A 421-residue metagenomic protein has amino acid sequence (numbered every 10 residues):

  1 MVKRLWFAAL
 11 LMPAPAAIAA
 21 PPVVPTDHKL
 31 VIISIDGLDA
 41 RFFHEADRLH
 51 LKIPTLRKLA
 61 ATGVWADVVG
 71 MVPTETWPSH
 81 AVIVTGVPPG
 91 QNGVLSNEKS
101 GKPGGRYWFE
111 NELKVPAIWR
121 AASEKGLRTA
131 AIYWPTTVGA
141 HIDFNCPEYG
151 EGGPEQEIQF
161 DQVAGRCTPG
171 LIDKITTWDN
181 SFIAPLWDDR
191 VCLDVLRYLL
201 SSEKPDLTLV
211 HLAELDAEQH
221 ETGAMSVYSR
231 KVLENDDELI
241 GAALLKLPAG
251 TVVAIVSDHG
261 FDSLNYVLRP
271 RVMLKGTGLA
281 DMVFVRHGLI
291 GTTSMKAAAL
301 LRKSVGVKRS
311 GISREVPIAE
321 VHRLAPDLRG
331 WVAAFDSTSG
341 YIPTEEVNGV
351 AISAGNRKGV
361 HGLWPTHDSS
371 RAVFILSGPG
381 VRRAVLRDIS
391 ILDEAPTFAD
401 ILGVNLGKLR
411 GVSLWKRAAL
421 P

Functional and structural regions predicted by a protein language model:
W6-P15: Bacterial N-terminal signal peptides
A17-A19: Boundary at the C-terminal end of the N-terminal hydrophobic targeting segment
V23-P25, F42-F43, P185-V210, L215-I255 (+1 more regions): A long, amphipathic alpha-helix that forms part of the scaffold/cap immediately adjacent to metal-dependent active
V24-H44, R57: Mature N-terminal segment immediately following signal peptide/propeptide cleavage in secreted/periplasmic
T26-H28, I35, T74-E75, E98-N111 (+6 more regions): Secreted, luminal/periplasmic, and some membrane-associated catalytic domains that remodel anionic oxygen-ester
H44-V82, G86, R128-A130: Short, structured active-site-proximal loop/turn typified by the sulfatase FGly-forming signature C/S-X-P-X-R
V87-G223, R302, R309, T344: His/Asp/Glu-rich, glycine-adjacent segments that coordinate divalent cations and/or stabilize oxyanion chemistry on
L274-R302, R357-L402, L420: Substrate-binding rim/cap in mid-to-C-terminal beta-strand-loop elements of soluble/periplasmic
